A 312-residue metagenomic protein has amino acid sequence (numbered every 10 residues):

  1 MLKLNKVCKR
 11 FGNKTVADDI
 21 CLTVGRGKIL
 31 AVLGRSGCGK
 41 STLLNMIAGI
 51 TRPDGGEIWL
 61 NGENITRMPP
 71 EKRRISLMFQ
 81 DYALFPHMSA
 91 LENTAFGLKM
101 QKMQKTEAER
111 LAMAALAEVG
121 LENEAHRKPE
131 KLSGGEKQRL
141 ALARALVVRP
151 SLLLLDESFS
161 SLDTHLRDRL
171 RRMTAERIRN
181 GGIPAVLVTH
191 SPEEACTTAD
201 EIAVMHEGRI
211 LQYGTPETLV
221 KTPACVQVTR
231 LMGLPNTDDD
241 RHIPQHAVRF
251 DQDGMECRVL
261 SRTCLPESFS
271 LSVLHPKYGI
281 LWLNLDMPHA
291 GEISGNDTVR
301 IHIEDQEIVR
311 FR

Functional and structural regions predicted by a protein language model:
L33-R35: The feature captures the beta-strand-to-loop junction immediately N-terminal to the Walker
S41-L44, L140: ABC ATPase nucleotide-binding domain helices that frame the ATP-binding cleft
A48: Helix-to-loop junction immediately C-terminal to a conserved catalytic motif
G56-N64: Conserved ABC transporter NBD signature motif
P70-S76, Q80-A224: ABC ATPase nucleotide-binding domains
H242-R312: Non-catalytic connector elements of ABC transporters
